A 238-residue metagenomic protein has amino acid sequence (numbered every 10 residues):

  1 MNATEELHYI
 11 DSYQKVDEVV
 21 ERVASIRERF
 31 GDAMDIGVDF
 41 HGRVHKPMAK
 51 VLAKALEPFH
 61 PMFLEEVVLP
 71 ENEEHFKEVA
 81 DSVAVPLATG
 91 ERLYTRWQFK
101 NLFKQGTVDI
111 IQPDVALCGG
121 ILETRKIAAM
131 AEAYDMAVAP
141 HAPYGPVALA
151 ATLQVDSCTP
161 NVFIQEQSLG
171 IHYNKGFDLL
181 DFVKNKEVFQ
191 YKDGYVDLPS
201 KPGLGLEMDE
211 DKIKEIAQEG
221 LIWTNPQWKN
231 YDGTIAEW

Functional and structural regions predicted by a protein language model:
M1-E78, S82: Metal-dependent enolase-superfamily TIM-barrel catalytic cores that perform enediolate-based chemistry
D11-E18, G119, Y144, L204: Catalytic cores of large soluble enzymes that bind and process phosphate-bearing ligands
K54, H60-F63, L69-P202: Shared catalytic-loop signature of beta/alpha-barrel
P202-W238: Extended hydrophobic packing segments that form well-structured cores
